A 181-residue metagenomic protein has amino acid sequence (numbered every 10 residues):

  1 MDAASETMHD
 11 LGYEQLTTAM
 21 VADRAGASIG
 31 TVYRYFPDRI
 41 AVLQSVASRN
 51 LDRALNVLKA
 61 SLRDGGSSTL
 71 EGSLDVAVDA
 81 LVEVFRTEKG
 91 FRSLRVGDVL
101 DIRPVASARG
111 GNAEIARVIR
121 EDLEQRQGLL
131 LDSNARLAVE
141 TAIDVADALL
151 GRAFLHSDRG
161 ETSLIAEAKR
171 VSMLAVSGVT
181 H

Functional and structural regions predicted by a protein language model:
D2-E6, D10, R24, A41-S61 (+4 more regions): Alpha-helical structural segments
T7-A41: Helix-turn-helix
H9, R86-G90, R120, E124 (+2 more regions): Charged/polar positions within long, soluble alpha-helices
T18, I40, S67, E71 (+4 more regions): Short, structured helix-loop boundary elements
N56, G72-T87, I102-G128, R136-E140 (+1 more regions): Amphipathic alpha-helical packing segments from all-alpha helical-bundle domains
K59-D64, L94-R103: Short linear capping/connector segments at secondary-structure termini
R63, E83-L94: Charged, amphipathic alpha-helical coiled-coil/dimerization segments
S93, G97, V105, Q125-S172: Hydrophobic/aromatic-rich alpha-helical bundle segments in the mid-to-C-terminal region
